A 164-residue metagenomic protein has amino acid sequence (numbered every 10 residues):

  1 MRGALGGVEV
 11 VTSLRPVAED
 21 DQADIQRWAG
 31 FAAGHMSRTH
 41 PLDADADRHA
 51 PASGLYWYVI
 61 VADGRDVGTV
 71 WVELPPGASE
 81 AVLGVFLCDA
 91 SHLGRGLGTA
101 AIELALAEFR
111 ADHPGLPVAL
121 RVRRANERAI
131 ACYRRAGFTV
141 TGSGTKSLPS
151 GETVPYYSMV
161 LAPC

Functional and structural regions predicted by a protein language model:
M1-V8: Short acidic N-proximal helix/loop "leader" segments that mark the beginning of a domain or an inter-domain linker
V11-I25: A short beta-loop-alpha structural element at the N-terminal edge of CoA-dependent acyl/N-acetyltransferase catalytic
T12, A81-L83, V118: Conserved beta-strand core positions
P16-D20, G30-L93, T99-E108, D112 (+1 more regions): Acetyl-CoA-dependent GNAT
R27-F31, R135: Residues within well-ordered alpha-helical secondary structure of globular protein domains
W71, G77, L83, A101-I102 (+2 more regions): Conserved N-terminal glycine/acidic-rich loop preference
G77, G96, G151-P155: A generic structural micro-feature
G115-A119, R123-I130, R135, S143-C164: C-terminal "cap" of GNAT-fold acetyltransferases
